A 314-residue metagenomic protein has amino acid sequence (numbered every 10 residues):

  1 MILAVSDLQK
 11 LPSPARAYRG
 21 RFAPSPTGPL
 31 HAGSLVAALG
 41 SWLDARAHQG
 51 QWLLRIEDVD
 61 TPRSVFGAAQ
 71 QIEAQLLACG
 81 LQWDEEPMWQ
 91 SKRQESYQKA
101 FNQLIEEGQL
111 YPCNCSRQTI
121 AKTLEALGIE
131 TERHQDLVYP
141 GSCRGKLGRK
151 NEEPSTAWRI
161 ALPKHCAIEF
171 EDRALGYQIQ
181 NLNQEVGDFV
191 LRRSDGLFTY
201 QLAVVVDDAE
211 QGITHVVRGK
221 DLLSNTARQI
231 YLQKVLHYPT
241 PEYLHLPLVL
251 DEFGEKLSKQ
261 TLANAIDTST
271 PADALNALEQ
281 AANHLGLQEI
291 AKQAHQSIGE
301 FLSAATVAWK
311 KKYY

Functional and structural regions predicted by a protein language model:
M1-T27, A47, G148-N151, P163-H165 (+1 more regions): Non-catalytic terminal extensions that flank enzyme cores
I2-G128, D221, N225-Y238, A291-Q296: N-terminal Rossmann-like or analogous alpha/beta NTP/dinucleotide-binding catalytic cores that position adenine
Y18, L35-A38, W42-A45, W52 (+17 more regions): Generic detector of bulky aromatic hydrophobic side chains
G20, G28, G33, G40 (+16 more regions): Residue-identity detector for glycine
A68-A69, E73, L77-Q178, E185 (+2 more regions): Active-site neighborhoods of enzyme catalytic cores
Q118-S269: Active-site cores that bind ATP or allylic diphosphates and position pyrophosphate for catalysis
